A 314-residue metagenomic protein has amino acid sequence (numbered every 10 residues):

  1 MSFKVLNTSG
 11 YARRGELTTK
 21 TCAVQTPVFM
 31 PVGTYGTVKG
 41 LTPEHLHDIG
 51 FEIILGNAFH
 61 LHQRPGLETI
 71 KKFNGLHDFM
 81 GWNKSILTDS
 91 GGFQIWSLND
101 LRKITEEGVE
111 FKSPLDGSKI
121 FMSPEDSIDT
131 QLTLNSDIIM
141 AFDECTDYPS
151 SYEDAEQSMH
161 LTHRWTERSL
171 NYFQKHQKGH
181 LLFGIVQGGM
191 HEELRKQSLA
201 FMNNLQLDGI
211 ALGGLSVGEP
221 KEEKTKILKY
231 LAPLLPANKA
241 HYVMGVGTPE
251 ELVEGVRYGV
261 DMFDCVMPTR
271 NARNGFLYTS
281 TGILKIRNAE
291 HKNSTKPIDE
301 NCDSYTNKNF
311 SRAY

Functional and structural regions predicted by a protein language model:
M1-Q177, I283, A289-K292: Non-catalytic, usually N-terminal nucleic-acid engagement modules in DNA/RNA processing proteins
H160, G179-D299, A313: Glycine-rich phosphate/ribose-binding loops and adjacent secondary-structure elements that form binding surfaces
D303-N307: Short cysteine-rich clusters marking metal-coordination/redox-active sites
F310: Cys/His-rich metal-chelating microdomains
